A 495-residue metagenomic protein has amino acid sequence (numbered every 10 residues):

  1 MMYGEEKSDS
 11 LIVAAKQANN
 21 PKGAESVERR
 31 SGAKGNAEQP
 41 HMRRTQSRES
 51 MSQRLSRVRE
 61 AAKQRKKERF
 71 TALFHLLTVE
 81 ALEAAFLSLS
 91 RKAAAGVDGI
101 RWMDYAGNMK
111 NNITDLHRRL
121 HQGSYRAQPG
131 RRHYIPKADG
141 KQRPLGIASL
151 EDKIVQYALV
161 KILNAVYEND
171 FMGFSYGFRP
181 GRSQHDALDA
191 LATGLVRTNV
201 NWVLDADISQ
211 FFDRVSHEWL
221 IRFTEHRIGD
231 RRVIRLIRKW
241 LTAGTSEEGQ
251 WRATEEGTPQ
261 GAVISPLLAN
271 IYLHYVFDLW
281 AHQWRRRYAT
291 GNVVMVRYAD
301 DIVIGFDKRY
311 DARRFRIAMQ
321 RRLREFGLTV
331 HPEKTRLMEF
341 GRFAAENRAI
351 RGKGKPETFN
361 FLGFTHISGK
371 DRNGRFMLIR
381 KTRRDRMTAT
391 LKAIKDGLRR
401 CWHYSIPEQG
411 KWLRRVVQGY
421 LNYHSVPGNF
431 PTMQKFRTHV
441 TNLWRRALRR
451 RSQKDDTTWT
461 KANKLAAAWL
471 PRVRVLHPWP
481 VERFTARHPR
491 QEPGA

Functional and structural regions predicted by a protein language model:
M1-A495: Non-catalytic terminal/accessory segments
